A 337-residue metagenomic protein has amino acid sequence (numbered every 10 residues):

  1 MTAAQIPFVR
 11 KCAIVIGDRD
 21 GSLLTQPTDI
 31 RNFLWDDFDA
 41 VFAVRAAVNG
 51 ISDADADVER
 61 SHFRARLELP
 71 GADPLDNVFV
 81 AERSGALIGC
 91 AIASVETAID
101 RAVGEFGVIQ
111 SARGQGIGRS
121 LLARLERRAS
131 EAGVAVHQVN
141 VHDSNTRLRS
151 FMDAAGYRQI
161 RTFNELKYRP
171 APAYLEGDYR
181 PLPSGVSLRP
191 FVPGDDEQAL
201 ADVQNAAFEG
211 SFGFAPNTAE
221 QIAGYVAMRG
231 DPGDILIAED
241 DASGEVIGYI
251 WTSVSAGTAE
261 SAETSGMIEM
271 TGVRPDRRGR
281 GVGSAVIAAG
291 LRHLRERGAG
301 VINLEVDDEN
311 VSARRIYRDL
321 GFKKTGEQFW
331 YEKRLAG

Functional and structural regions predicted by a protein language model:
T2-L24, V95-R101, I109-S184, Y331-K333: Acyl-donor-binding surface of acyltransferase catalytic domains
G17, E165-S187, F191-D196, G300 (+2 more regions): C-terminal "cap" of GNAT-fold acetyltransferases
T28-A43, S187-D202: A short beta-loop-alpha structural element at the N-terminal edge of CoA-dependent acyl/N-acetyltransferase catalytic
F33, V108, T271-V273, V306: Hydrophobic adenine-recognition pocket in adenosine-nucleotide-binding enzymes
F33-F38, F42-V134, V141-D143, I247-S265: Conserved donor-binding loop and adjoining core beta-sheet/short helix segment in diverse acyl/aminoacyl transferases
S84-A86, E96-I99, S144, P193 (+3 more regions): Short strand-connecting beta-turns/loops that link adjacent beta-strands
G114-R127, M270-V273, G279-E296, R314-D319: Conserved acetyl-CoA-binding loop-helix of GNAT-fold acetyltransferases
F208-S255: Phosphate-binding active sites in nucleotide-utilizing proteins
